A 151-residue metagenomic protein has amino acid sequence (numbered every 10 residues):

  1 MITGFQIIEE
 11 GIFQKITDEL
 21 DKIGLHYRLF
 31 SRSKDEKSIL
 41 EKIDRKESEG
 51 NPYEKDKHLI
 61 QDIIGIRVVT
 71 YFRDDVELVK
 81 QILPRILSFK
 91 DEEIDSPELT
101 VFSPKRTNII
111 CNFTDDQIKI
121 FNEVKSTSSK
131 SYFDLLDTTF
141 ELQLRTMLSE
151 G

Functional and structural regions predicted by a protein language model:
M1-G151: Nucleic-acid processing machinery
